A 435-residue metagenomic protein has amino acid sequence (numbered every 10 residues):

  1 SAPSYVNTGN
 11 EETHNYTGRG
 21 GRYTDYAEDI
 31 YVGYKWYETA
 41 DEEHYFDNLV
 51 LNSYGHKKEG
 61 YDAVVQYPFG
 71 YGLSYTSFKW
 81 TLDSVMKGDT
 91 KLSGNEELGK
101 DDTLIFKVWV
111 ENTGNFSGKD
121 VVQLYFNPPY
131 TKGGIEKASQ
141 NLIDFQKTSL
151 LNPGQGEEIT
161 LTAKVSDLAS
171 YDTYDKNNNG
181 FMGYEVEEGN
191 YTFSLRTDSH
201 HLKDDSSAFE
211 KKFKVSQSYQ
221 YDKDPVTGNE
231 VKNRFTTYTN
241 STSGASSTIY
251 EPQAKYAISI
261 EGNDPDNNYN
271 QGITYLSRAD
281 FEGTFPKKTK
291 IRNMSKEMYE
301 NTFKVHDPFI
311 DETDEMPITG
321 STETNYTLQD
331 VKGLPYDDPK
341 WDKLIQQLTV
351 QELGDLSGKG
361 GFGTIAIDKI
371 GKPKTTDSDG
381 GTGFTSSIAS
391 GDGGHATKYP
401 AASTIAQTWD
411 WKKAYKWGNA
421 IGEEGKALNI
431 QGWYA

Functional and structural regions predicted by a protein language model:
S1-K119, G183-D198, L202-D311, E315-P317 (+2 more regions): Secreted, periplasmic, or luminal enzymes acting at the cell surface/secretory milieu
R19, Y23, A27, K35-H44 (+2 more regions): N-terminal leader/propeptide and maturation segments of large enzyme subunits in energy/redox metabolism and hydrolases
W80, D101-V122, Y191, A402-E423 (+1 more regions): C-terminal substrate/ligand-recognition segments
N115-Q140: Short acidic, flexible loop segments centered on an aromatic residue
L124, I159-L161, K176-L195: Contiguous beta-strand segments of beta-sheet-rich domains
K132-G180: Intrinsically disordered, low-complexity Pro/Gly/Ser/Thr-rich segments with frequent PxxP/GP/PP motifs and embedded
N325-G371: N-terminal amphipathic, basic-rich helices that act as targeting or association modules
K332, G363-A435: Enzymes and membrane/adaptor proteins characterized by extended Gly/Ser/Thr/Asp/Glu-rich, aromatic-dotted
